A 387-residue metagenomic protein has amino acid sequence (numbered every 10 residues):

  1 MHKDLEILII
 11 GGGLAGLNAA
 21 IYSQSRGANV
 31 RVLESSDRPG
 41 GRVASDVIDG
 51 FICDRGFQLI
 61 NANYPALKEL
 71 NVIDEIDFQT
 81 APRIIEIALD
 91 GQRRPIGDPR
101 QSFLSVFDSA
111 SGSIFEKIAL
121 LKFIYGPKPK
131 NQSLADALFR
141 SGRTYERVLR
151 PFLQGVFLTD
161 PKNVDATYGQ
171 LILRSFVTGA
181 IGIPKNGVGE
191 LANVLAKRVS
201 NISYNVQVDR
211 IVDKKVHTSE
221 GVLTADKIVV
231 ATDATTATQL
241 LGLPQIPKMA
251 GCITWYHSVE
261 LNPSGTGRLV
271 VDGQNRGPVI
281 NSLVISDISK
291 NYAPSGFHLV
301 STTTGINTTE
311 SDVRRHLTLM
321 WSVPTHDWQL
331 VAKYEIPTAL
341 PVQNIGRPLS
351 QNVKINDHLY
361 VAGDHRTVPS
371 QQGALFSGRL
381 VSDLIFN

Functional and structural regions predicted by a protein language model:
L5-V32, S382, F386: N-terminal Rossmann-like FAD-binding beta1-loop-alpha1 element of flavoenzymes
Q24-I48: Glycine-rich FAD pyrophosphate-binding loop
R26, D209-M320: Mid-domain catalytic core of redox enzymes that form a hydrophobic substrate pocket/lid adjacent to a catalytic redox
S45-L70: N-terminal glycine-rich dinucleotide-binding loop that anchors FAD/FMN and/or NAD(P) in oxidoreductases
Q58-P65, G126-Q132, R174-A196, T308: Short beta-strand to alpha-helix junction loop
N63-D165, R174-T178: Mobile amphipathic helical/loop "lid" adjacent to a hydrophobic cofactor/ligand pocket
Q170-S219, L223-K227: Helical element adjacent to the flavin cofactor pocket in flavoenzyme catalytic cores
K290-N387: Conserved flavin/dinucleotide-binding core of flavoenzymes
